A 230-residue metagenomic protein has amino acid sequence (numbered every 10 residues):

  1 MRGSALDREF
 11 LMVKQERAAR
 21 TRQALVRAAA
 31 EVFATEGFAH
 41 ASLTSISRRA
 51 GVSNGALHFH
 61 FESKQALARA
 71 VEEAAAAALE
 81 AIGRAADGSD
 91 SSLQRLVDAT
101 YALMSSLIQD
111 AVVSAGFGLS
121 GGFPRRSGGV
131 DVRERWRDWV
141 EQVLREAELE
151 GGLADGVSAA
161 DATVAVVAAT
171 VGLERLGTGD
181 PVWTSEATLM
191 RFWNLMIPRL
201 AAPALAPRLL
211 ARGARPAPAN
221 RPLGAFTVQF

Functional and structural regions predicted by a protein language model:
M1-E36, H40-R49, Q65-R69: Basic, helix-initiating cap at the start of DNA-binding domains
M1-E9, E134-D138, Q142-L149, G179-F230: C-terminal peripheral helix-coil segments that are non-catalytic and often amphipathic
A24, Q94-A102, D161-A168, A187-R191 (+1 more regions): Amphipathic alpha-helical interaction segments
A50-F61: Short hydrophobic/aromatic patch on the recognition helix
A70, A81-Q109, V113, A159 (+1 more regions): Hydrophobic alpha-helical connector segments
A86, S114, L173, G177-D180: Secondary-structure edge/capping motif, primarily at the C-terminal ends of alpha-helices and the immediately following
Q94, D131-V132, L149-A165, W183-A187: All-alpha amphipathic helical-bundle segments outside canonical DNA-binding/catalytic cores that form hydrophobic
Y101-A154, R175: Short secondary-structure transition hinges
